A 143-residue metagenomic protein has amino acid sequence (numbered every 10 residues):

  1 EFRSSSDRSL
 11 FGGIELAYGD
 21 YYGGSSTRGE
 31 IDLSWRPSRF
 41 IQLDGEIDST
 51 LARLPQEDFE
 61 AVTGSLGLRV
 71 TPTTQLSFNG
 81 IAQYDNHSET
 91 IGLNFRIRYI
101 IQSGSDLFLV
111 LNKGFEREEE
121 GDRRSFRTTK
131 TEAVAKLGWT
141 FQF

Functional and structural regions predicted by a protein language model:
E1-F143: Exposed, low-structure sequence patches enriched in small/polar residues
